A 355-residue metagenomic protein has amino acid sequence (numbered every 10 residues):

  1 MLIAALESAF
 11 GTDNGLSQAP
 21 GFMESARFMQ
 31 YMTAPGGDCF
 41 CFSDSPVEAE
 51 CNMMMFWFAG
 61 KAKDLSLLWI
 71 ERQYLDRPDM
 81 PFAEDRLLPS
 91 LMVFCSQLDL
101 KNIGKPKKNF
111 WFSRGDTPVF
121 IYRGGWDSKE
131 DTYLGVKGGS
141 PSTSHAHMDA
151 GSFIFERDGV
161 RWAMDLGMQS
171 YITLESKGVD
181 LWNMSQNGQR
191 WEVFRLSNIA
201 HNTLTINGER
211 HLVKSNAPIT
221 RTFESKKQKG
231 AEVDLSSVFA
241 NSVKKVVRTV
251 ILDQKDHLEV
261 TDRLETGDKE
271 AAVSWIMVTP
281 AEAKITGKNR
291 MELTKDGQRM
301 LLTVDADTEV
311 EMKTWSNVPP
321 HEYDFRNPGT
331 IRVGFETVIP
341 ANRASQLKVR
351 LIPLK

Functional and structural regions predicted by a protein language model:
M1-A163, E224-Q228, E232-D234, T330 (+2 more regions): Carbohydrate-active enzyme catalytic cores, enriched for enzymes that act on polyanionic acidic polysaccharides
S45, Q73-P81, D85, T173-K355: CBM-like, beta-strand-rich accessory domains located in the C-terminal region of large, secreted polysaccharide-active
K129, T143, Y171, H211-V213: Short, acidic Gly/Pro/Ser/Thr-rich loop/turn segments
G138, L166, I206: Active-site donor-binding loop signature of nucleotide-sugar glycosyltransferases
E156-D158, G167-Q169, R290: Catalytic-core segments of enzymes that bind and process phosphorylated/nucleotide-bearing substrates
A163-L166, Y171-E175: Cytochrome P450 core scaffold surrounding the K-helix E-X-X-R motif and the conserved "meander" helix-loop region
